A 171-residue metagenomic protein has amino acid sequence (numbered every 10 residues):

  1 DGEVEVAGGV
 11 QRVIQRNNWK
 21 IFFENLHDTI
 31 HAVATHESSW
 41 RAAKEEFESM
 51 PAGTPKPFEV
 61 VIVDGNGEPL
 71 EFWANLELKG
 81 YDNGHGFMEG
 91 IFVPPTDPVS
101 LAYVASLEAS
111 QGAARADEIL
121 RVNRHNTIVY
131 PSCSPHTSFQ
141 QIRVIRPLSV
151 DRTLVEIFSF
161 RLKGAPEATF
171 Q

Functional and structural regions predicted by a protein language model:
D1-Q171: C-terminal catalytic domain of Rieske-type non-heme iron oxygenases
